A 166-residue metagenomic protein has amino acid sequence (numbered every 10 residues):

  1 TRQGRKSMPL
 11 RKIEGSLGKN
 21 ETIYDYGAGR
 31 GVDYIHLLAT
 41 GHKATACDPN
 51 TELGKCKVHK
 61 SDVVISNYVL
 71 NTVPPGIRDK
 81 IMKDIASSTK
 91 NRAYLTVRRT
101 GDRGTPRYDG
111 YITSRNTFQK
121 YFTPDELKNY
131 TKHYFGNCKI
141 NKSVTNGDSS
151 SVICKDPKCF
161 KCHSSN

Functional and structural regions predicted by a protein language model:
T1-H59, D84, R92-N166: Class I (Rossmann-like) S-adenosyl-L-methionine-dependent methyltransferase catalytic domain, capturing the SAM-binding
I65: A conserved beta-strand element that flanks and buttresses the S-adenosyl-L-methionine
V69: Hydrophobic adenine-recognition pocket in adenosine-nucleotide-binding enzymes
T72-V73, D102: Short glycine-rich, flexible loops that bind phosphorylated cofactors or substrates
V73-D84: A short, conserved alpha-helix within the catalytic core of class I
